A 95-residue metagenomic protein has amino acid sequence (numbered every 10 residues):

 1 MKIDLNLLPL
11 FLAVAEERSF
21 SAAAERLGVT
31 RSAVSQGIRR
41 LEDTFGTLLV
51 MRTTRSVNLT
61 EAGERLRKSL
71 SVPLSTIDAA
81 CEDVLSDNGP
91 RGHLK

Functional and structural regions predicted by a protein language model:
M1-E17, S35, E64-R67, S71-L74: Short alpha-helical elements of helix-turn-helix
A13-G28: Short helix-boundary/capping micro-motifs
E25, D43, E64: Alpha-helical residues within the helix-turn-helix
T30-A33, G37-R40: Residues within the DNA-recognition helix of helix-turn-helix
E42-L59: A short LG(V/I)-centered, amphipathic sequence patch enriched for acidic residue(s) preceding the LG motif
V84-K95: Interdomain hinge and pocket-entrance segments immediately C-terminal to HTH DNA-binding domains
